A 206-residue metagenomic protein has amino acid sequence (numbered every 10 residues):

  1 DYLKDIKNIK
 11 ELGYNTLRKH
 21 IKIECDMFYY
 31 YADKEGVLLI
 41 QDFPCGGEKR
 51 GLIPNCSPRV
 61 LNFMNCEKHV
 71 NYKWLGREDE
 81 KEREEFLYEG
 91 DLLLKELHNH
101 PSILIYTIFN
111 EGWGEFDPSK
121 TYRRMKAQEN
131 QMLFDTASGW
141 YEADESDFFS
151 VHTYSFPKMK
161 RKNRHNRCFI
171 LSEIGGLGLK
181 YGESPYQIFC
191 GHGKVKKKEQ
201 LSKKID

Functional and structural regions predicted by a protein language model:
D1-I9, Y30: N-terminal carbohydrate-binding accessory modules
I6, E11-R18: A conserved hydrophobic secondary-structure block that centers on an alpha-helix together with its immediately flanking
T16-D206: Substrate-binding/catalytic cleft of secreted carbohydrate-active enzymes, primarily glycoside hydrolases
